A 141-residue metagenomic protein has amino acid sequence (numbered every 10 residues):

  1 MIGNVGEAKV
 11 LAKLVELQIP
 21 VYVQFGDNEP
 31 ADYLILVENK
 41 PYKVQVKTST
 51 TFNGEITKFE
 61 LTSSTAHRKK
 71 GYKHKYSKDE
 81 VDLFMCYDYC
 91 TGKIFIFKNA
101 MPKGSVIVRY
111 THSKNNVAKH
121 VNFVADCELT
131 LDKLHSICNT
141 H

Functional and structural regions predicted by a protein language model:
M1-Q24: Acidic-basic catalytic patches of nuclease active cores, encompassing PD-(D/E)XK and other metal-cofactor nuclease
V10, L14, Y33-I35, K40-T48 (+1 more regions): Conserved catalytic cores of phosphodiester-cleaving nucleases, focusing on short active-site segments
D27-P30: Short acidic/glycine-enriched loop/turn segments that link adjacent beta-strands
K47-I94: Catalytic cores of nucleic-acid endonucleases
L83-V117: Domain-level recognition of nuclease-like catalytic cores that cleave nucleotide substrates
K103-H141: Charged phosphate-binding loop/patch that engages nucleotide di/tri-phosphates or the phosphate backbone of nucleic
